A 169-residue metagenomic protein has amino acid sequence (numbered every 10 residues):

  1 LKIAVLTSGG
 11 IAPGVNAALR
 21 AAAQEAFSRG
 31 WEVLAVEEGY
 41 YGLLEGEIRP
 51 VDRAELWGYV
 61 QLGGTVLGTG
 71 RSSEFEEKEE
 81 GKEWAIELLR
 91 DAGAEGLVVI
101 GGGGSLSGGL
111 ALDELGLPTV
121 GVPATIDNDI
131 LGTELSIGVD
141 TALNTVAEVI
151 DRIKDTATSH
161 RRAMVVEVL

Functional and structural regions predicted by a protein language model:
L1-L44: N-terminal phosphate-binding or glycine-rich loops at protein starts, especially the Walker A/P-loop of NTPases
K2-G10, V66-G70, E95-V99, A163-E167: Short glycine-rich or small-residue beta-strand-to-loop segments that form or flank ligand, phosphate, metal/Fe-S
A4, A26, W57-Q61, L88-A92 (+3 more regions): Solvent-exposed alpha-helices and their adjacent loops that cap or buttress functional pockets in soluble metabolic
A17-A22, G103-L117: Short Gly/Thr/Asp-enriched flexible loops that form oxyanion-binding sites at enzyme active sites
V36-E37, D113-S136, L143-T145: Short, acidic/small-residue loops that bind anionic groups at enzyme active sites
L43-V99, G104-S105, I137-D151: Glycine-rich oxoanion-binding loops at beta->alpha junctions
A147-L169: Polyanion-binding loop/helix "lid" in catalytic or ligand-binding cores
